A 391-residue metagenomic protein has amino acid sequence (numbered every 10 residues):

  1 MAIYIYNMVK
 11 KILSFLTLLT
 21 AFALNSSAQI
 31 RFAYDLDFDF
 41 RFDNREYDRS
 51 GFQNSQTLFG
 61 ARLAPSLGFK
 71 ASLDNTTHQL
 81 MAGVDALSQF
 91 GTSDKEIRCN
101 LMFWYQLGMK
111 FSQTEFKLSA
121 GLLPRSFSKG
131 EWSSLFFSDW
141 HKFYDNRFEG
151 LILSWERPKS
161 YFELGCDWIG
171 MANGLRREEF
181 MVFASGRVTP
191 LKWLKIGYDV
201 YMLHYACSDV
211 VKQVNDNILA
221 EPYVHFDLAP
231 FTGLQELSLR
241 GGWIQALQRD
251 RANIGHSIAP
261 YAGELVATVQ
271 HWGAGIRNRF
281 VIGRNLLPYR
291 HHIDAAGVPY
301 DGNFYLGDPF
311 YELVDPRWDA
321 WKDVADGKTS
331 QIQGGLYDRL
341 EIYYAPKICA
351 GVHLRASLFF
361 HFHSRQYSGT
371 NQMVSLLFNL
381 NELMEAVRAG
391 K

Functional and structural regions predicted by a protein language model:
A2-I3, N7-I12, Q29: Positively charged n-region of N-terminal signal peptides that target proteins for export
I12-F22: Sec-dependent N-terminal signal peptides
A28-S112, S357, G369-G390: Beta-barrel outer-membrane channel/assembly domains of diderm bacteria
D39, G60, Y161, I169 (+3 more regions): Exposed, low-structure sequence patches enriched in small/polar residues
F52-Q53, T92-I97, F136-F137, K212-V214 (+1 more regions): Short, flexible/disordered intra-domain loops and linkers
F69-N75, M109-Q113, R157-K159, L228-T232 (+1 more regions): A generic beta-sheet turn/junction motif
T76-I169, R279, N285: Outer membrane beta-barrel
N146-F148, R177, M181: Residues forming well-ordered secondary-structure scaffolds
